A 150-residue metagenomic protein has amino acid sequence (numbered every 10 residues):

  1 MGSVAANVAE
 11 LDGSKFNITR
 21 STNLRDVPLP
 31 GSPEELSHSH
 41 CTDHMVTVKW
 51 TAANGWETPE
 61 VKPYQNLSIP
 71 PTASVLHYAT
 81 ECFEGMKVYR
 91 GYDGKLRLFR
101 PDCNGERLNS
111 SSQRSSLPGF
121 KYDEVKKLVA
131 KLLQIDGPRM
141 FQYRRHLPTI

Functional and structural regions predicted by a protein language model:
M1-I150: Conserved alpha/beta cores of soluble small-molecule-handling proteins
